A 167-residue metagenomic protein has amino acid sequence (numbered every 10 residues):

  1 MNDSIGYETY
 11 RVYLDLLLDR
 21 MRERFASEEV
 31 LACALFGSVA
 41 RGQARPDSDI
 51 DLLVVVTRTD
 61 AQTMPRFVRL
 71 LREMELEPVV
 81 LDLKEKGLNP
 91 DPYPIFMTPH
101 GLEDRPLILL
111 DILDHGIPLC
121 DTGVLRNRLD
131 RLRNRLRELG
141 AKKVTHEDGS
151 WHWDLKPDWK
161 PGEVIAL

Functional and structural regions predicted by a protein language model:
M1-E29, A40-D47, T57-L167: Catalytic core of pol beta-like nucleotidyltransferases
V30-A34: Short acidic amphipathic segments
F36-S38: Glycine-rich beta-strand-to-loop/alpha-helix junction loops that act as flexible
L52-V56: Short beta-strand->loop micro-motif that forms the acidic, two-metal-ion catalytic signature in nucleotide-processing
